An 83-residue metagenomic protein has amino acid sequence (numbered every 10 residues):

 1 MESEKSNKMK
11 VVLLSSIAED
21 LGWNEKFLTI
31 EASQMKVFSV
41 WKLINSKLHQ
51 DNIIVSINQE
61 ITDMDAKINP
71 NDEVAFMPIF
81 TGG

Functional and structural regions predicted by a protein language model:
M1-G82: Ubiquitin-like/PB1-type beta-grasp interaction modules and other compact soluble beta-rich domains
